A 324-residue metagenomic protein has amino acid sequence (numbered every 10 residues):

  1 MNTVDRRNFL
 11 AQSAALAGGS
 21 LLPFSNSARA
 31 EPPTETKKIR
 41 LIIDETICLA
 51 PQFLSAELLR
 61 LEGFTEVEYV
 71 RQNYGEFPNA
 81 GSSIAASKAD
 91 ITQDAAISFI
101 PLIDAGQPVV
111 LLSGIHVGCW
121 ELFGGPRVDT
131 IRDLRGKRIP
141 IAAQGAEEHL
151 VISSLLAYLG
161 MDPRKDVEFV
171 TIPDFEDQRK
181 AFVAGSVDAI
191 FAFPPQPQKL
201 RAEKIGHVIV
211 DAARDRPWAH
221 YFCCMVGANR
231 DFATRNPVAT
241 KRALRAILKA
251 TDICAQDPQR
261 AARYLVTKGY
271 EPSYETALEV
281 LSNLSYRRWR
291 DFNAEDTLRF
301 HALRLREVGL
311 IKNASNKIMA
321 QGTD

Functional and structural regions predicted by a protein language model:
M1-A17: N-terminal secretory signal peptides and thylakoid transit peptides that target proteins across membranes
P23-S25: N-terminal signal peptide c-region/cleavage motif recognized by signal peptidases
E31-R164, F169-I172, A181, D188-P194 (+3 more regions): Short, glycine-/small- and polar/acidic-enriched structural segments that line small-molecule recognition paths
L59-E66, R214-A219, S285-A294: Short, solvent-exposed loop/beta-turn-alpha elements that line the ligand-binding surface or hinge of extracytoplasmic
I97-S98, E176-T267: Pocket-lining segment of extracytoplasmic ligand-binding domains
T234-K312: Secondary-structure end/capping motifs
A314-D324: Hinge/cleft segment of the Venus flytrap/periplasmic-binding protein
